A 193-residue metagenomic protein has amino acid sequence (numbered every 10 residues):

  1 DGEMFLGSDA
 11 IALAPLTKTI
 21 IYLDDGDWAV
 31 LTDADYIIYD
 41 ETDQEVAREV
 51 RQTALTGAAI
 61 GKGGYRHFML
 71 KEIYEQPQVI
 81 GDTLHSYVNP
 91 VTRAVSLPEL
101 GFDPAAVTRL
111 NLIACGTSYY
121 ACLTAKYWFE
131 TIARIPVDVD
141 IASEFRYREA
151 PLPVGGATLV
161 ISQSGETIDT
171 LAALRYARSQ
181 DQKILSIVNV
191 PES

Functional and structural regions predicted by a protein language model:
D1-A105, S118, T131-A133, Y147-P151: N-terminal segments that mediate ammonia production and transfer in glutamine-dependent amidotransferase systems
A105-S193: Glycine-rich phosphate-binding loops that contact phosphosugars or nucleotide phosphates
